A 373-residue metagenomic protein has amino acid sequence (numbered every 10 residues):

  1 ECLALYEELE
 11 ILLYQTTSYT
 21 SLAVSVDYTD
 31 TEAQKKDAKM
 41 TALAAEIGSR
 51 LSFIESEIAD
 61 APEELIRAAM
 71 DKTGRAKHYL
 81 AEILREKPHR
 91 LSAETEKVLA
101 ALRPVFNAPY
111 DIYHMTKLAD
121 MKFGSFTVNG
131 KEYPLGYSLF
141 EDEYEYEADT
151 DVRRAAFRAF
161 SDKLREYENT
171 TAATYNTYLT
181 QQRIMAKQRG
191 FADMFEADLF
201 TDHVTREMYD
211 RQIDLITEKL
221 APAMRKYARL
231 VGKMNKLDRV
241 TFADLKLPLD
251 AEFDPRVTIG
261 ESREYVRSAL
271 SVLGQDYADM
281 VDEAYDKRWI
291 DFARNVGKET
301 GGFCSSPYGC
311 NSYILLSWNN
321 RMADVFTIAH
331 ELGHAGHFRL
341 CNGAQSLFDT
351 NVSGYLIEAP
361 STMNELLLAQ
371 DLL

Functional and structural regions predicted by a protein language model:
E1-E252, R263: A well-structured
E252-V257, I290-C310: Catalytic zinc-binding patch centered on the HExxH motif and its immediate surroundings that defines zinc-dependent
F253-E261, V272, P307-A329: Short pre-active-site segment immediately N-terminal to the catalytic Zn-binding motif
G260-W289: Amphipathic alpha-helical domain-onset/packing element
Y313-S317, A344-G354: Short beta-alpha connecting loops at secondary-structure transitions that line or flank enzyme active sites
I328, L332-G336, P360: Active-site His/Glu-centered metal-binding helix of metallohydrolases
G333-L347: Catalytic Zn2+-binding segment of zinc metalloproteases
V352-L373: Post-HExxH zinc-binding segment in Zn-dependent metallohydrolases
